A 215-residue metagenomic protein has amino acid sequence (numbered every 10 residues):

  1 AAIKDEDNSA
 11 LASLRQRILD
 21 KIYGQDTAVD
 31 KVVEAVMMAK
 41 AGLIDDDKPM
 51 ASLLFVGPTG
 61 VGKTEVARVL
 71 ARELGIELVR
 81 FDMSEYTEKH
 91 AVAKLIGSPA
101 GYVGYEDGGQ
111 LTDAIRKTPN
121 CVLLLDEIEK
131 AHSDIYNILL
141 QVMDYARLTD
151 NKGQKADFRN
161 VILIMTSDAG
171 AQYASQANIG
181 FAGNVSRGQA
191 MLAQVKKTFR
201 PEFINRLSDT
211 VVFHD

Functional and structural regions predicted by a protein language model:
A1-D215: AAA+ P-loop NTPase nucleotide-binding core of proteostasis motors
